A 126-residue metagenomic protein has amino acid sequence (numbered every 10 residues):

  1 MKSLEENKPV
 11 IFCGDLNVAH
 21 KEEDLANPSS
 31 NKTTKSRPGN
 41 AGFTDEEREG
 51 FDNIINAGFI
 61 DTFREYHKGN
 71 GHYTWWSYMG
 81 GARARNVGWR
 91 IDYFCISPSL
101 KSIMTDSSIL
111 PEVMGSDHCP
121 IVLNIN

Functional and structural regions predicted by a protein language model:
M1-V87, I91: Metal-dependent phosphoesterases centered on the DNase I-like endonuclease/exonuclease/phosphatase
F59, D92, M104, P120: A residue-level signal for beta-strand positions that form part of recognition/binding surfaces within mature
K68, L100, V113: Flexible, active-site-proximal loop/turn residues at the rims of small-molecule/cofactor binding pockets and catalytic
N70-Y73, I103-M104, D117: Short active-site-adjacent structural elements
C95: Hydrophobic alpha-helical positions that pack around
P98-K101, N126: Short loop segments at secondary-structure junctions
S102-E112: Low-complexity, intrinsically disordered Gly/Pro/Thr-rich segments
L110-N126: Surface polyanion/phosphate-binding segment centered on an Asp-His-Pro turn
